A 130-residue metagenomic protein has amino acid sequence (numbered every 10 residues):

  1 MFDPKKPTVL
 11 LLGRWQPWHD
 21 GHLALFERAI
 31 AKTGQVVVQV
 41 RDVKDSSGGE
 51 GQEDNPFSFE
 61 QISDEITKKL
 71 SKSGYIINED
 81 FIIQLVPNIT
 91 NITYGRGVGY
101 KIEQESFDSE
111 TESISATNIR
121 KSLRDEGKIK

Functional and structural regions predicted by a protein language model:
M1-K130: Nucleotidyltransferase catalytic core that binds NTPs
